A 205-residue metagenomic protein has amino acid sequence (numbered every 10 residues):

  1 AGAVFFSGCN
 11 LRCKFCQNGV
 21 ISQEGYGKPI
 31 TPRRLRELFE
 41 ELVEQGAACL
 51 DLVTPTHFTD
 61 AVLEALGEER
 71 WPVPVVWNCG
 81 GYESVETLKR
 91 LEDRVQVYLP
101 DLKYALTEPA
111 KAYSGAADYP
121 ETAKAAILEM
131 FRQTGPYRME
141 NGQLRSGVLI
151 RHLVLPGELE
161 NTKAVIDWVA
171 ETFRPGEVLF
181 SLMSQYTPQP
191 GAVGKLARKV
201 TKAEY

Functional and structural regions predicted by a protein language model:
A1-V97, L106-T107: Conserved Radical SAM active-site core
C16-Q17, A47-L50, L102, G147-H152 (+1 more regions): Short beta-strands and strand-loop turn motifs
I21-R34, V53-D60, E64, P109-Q133 (+2 more regions): Conserved non-cysteine loop/helix-boundary elements of the Radical SAM core domain that shape
L38-E41, E68, E129, Q133-P136 (+1 more regions): A generic secondary-structure signal
P55-H57, G80-Y82, K103, L153-L155 (+1 more regions): Active-site beta-loop-alpha junctions enriched in small/polar residues
V73, L106-P109, Y119-E121, T134-S146 (+1 more regions): Short, structured loop/turn "capping" segments at alpha-beta junctions
R94-T107, V178-Q185: Non-cysteine beta-strand/loop elements that form the S-adenosyl-L-methionine
P136-Y205: Auxiliary Fe-S-binding modules of radical SAM enzymes
